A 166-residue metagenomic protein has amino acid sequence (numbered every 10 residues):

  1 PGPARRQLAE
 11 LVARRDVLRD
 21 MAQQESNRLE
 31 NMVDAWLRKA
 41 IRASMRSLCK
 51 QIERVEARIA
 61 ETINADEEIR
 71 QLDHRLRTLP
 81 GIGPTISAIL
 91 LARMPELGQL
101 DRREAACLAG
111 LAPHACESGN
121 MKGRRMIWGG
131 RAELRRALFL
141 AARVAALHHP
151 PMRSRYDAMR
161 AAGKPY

Functional and structural regions predicted by a protein language model:
P1-Y166: A detector of single, family-specific signature residues that are central to catalytic or substrate-handling motifs
